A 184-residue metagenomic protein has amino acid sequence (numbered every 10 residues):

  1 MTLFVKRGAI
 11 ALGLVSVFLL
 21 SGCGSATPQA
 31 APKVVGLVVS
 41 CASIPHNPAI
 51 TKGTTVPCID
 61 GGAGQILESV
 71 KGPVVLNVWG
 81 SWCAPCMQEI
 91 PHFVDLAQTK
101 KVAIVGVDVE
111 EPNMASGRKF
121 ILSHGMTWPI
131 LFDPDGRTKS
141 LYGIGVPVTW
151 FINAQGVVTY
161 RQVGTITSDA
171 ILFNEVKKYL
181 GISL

Functional and structural regions predicted by a protein language model:
M1-P57, L184: N-terminal targeting signals for export/organelle localization
T51, V70-K71, T99-V102, G125 (+1 more regions): Extracytoplasmic
G53-V74: A short beta-strand-turn-helix
G72-V74, W79-W82, G145: Short pre-active-site segment immediately N-terminal to redox-active cysteine/selenocysteine motifs in thiol-based
V75-L76, I104, T149: Hydrophobic beta-strand anchors of alpha/beta hydrolase catalytic cores
M87-H124, P134-S140: Structural microenvironment flanking redox-active thiols in thiol-disulfide oxidoreductases
L122-T127, F132-L184: Thiol/disulfide oxidoreductase modules built on the thioredoxin-like
